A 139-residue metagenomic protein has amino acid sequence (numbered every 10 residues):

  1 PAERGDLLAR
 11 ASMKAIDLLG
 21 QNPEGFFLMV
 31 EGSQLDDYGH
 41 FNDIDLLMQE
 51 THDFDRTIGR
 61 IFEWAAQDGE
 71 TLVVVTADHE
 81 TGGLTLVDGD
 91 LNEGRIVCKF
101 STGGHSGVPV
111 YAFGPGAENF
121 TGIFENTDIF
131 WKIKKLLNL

Functional and structural regions predicted by a protein language model:
P1-L139: A post-motif C-terminal structural segment
